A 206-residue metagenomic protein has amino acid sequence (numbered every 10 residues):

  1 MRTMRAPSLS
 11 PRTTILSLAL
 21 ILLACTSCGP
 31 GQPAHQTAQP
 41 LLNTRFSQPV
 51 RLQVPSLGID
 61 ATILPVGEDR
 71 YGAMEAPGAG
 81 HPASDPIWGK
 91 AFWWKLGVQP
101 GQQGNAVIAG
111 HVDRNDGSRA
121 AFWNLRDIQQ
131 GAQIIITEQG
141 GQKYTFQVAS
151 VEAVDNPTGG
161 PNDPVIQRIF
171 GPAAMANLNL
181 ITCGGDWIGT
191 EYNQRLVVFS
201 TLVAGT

Functional and structural regions predicted by a protein language model:
T3-I15: Bacterial N-terminal signal peptides that target proteins for export
L16-L22: Hydrophobic helical h-region of N-terminal Sec-dependent signal peptides in bacterial secretory/periplasmic proteins
A24-S27: C-terminal motif of bacterial Sec signal peptides marking the signal peptidase cleavage site
G29-Q129, Q133-T206: Solvent-exposed, non-transmembrane regions of membrane-associated and secreted proteins
